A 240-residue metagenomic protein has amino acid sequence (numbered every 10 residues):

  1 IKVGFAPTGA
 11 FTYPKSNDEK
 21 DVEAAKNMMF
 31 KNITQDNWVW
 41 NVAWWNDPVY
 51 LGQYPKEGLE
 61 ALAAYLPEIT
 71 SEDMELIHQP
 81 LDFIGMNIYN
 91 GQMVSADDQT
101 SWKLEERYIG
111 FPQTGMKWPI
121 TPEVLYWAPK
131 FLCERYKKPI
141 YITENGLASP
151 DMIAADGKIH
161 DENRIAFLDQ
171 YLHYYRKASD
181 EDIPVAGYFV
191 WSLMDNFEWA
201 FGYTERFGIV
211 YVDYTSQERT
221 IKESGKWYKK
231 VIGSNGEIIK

Functional and structural regions predicted by a protein language model:
I1-K240: Active-site region of glycoside hydrolase catalytic domains
